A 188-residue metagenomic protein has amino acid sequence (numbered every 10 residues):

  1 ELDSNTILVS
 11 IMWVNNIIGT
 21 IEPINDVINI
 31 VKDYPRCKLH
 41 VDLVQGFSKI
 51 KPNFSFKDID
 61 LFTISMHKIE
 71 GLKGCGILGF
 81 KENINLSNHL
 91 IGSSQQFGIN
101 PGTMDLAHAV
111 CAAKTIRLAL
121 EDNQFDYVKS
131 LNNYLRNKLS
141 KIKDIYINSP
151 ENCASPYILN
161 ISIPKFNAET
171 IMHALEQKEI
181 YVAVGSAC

Functional and structural regions predicted by a protein language model:
E1-C188: Pyridoxal 5′-phosphate
